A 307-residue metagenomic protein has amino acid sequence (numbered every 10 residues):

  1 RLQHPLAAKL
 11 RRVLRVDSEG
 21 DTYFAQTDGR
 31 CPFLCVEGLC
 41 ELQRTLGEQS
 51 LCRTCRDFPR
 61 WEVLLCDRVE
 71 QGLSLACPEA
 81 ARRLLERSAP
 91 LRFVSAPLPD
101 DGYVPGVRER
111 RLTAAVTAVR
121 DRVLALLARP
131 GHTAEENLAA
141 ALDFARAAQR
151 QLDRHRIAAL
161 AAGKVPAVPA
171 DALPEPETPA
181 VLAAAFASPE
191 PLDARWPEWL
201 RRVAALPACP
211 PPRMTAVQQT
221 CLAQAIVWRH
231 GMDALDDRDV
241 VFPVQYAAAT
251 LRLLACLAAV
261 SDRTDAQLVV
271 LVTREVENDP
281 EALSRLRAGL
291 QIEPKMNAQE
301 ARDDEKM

Functional and structural regions predicted by a protein language model:
H4, A25, L34, Q49 (+3 more regions): Generic alpha-helical scaffold signal
L6-K9: Glycine/small-residue-rich phosphate/adenosyl-binding loop
R11-C52, L64, V69: Immediate flanking context of iron-sulfur cluster ligation sites
G38, T45-N137: Internal, well-ordered alpha/beta segment that forms a basic, Gly-enriched binding/recognition surface
A128-E300: Hydrophobic, aromatic-lined core segments that form the binding pocket/scaffold for planar heteroaromatic ligands
R302, K306: Short polybasic linear motifs
